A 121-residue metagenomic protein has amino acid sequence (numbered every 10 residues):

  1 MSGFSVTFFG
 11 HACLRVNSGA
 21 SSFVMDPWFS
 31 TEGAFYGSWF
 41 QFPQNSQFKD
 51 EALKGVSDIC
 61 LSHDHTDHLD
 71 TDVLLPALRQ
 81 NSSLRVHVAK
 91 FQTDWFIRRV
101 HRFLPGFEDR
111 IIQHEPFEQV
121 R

Functional and structural regions predicted by a protein language model:
M1-A12: Bacterial Sec-exported substrate-binding components of ABC uptake systems
M1-S2, V88-R121: Metallo-beta-lactamase
A12, E32, H65-L69, T93-F96 (+1 more regions): Active-site environment of divalent metal-dependent phosphoester hydrolases
V16-G19: Active-site beta-strand termini and strand-to-loop segments that position acidic
S21, Q80-R85: A short helix->loop->beta-strand "cap" motif at the edges of active sites that frequently abuts
S21-D64, D72-P76: Pre-active-site segment of Zn-dependent metallo-hydrolases
C60, R85-H87: A short beta-strand/loop micro-motif in the catalytic core of glycosyltransferases that engages the nucleotide-sugar
D70-Q80, W95-H101: Metal-dependent catalytic neighborhoods of phosphoester/phosphodiester hydrolases
